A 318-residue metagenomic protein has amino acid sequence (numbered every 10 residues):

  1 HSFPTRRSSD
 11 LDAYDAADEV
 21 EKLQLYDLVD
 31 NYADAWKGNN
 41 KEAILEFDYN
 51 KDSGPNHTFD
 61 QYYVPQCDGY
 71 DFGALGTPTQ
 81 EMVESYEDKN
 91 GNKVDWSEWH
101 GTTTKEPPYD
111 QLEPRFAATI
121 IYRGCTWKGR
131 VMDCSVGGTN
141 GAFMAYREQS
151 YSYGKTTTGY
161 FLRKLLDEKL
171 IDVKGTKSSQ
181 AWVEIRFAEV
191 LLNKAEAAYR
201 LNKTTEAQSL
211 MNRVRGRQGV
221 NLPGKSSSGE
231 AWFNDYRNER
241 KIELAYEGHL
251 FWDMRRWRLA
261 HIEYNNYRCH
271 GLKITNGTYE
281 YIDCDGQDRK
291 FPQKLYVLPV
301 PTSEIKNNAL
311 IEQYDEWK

Functional and structural regions predicted by a protein language model:
H1-T5: Single conserved hydrophobic/aromatic residue that forms the stacking wall/gate of nucleotide- or nucleobase-binding
R6-F72, G76, Q80, D88-K318: Acidic/polar-rich alpha-helix caps and helix-coil junctions
